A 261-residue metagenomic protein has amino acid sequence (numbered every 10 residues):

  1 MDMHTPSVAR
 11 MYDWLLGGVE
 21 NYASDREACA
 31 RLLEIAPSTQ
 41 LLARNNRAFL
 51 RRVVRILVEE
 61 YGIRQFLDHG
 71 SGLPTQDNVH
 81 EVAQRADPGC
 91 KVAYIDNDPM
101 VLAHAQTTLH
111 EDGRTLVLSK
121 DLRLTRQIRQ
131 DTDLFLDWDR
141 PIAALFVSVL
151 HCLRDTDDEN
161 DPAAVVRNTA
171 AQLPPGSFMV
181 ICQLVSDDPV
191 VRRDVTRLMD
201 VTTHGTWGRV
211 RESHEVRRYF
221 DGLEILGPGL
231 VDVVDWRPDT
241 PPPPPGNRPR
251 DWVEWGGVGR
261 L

Functional and structural regions predicted by a protein language model:
M1-K120, L124-R126, Q130-W138: Rossmann-like AdoMet
Y12, E224-R237: Conserved S-adenosyl-L-methionine
D25, V53, T169, G257-V258: Ligand-binding pocket scaffold of soluble enzyme catalytic domains
I95, L145-V147, V180-Q183: Alpha/beta-hydrolase-fold catalytic nucleophile elbow
L122-R123, T132-A163, T169: A short SAM/SAH-binding and catalytic strip from SAM-dependent methyltransferases
D155-D157, D161, N168-V201: Conserved class I S-adenosyl-L-methionine
T206-L230: Short alpha-helix
G229, W236-L261: Core SAM-dependent methyltransferase catalytic element
